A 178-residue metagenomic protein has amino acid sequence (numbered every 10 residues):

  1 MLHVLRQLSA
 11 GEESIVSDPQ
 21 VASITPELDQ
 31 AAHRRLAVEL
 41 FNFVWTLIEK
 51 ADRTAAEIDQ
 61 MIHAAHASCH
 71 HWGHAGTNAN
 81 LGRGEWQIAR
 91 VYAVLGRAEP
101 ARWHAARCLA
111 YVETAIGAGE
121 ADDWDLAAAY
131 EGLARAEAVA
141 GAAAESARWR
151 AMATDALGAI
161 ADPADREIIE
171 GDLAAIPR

Functional and structural regions predicted by a protein language model:
D18, A55-A67, A98-R107: Helix-turn-helix repeat elements of alpha-solenoid scaffolds
E27-A31, H71-G76, E113-D122: Flexible helix-coil transition and linker loops at the boundaries of alpha-helical arrays
R35, E57-Q60, N80, P100 (+2 more regions): Structural signature of alpha-solenoid helical repeat junctions
N42, Q87, D125, G132 (+1 more regions): "A position-specific structural signal for the A-helix of alpha-solenoid helical repeats
H66-H70, R107-G117, A151-D162: Amphipathic alpha-helical segments of tetratricopeptide repeats
